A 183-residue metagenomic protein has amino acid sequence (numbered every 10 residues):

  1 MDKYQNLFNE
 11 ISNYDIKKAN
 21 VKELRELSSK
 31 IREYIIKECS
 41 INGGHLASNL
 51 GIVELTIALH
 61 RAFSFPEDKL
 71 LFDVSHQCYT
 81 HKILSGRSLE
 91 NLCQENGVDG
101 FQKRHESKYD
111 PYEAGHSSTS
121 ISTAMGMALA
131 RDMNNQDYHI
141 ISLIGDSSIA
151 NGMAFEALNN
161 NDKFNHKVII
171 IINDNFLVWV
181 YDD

Functional and structural regions predicted by a protein language model:
M1-E38: Cofactor-/ligand-binding subdomain signature composed of acidic, glycine-rich, tryptophan-containing flexible loops
S12-K17, I36-G44, E106-E113: Glycine- and acidic
E23, I31-E38, N42, L46 (+2 more regions): Short secondary-structure junctions and interdomain/linker hinges
R25-S29, E33-S40, E54-R61, N159 (+1 more regions): A broad, structural surface signal
H45-F164: Cofactor-binding active-site loop characterized by glycine-rich and histidine/acidic residues
G145, A150, D162-D183: Mobile "lid/hinge" segments at catalytic clefts and subdomain interfaces of large enzymes
